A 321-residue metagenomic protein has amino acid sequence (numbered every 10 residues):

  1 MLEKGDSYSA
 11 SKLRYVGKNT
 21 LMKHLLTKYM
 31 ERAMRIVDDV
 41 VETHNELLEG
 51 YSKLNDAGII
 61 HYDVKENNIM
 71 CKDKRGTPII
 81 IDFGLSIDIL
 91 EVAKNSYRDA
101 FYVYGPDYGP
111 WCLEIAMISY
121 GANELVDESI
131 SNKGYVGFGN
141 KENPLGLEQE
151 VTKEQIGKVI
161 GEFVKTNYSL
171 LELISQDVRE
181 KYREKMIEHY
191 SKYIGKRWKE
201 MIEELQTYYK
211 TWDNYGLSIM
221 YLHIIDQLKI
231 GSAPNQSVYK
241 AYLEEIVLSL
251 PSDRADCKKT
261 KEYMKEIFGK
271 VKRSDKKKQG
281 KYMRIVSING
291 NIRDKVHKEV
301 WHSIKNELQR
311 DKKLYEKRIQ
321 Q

Functional and structural regions predicted by a protein language model:
M1-D39: Conserved structural core of kinase catalytic domains
Y51-D73: Catalytic-loop of the protein kinase fold
T77-I230: C-lobe/activation-segment region of protein kinase-like
P234-S249: Conserved C-terminal C-lobe helix
P251-D253, C257-D275: Terminal C-lobe "cap" of eukaryotic-type protein kinase domains
R273-Q321: Regulatory extensions appended to serine/threonine kinase catalytic cores
